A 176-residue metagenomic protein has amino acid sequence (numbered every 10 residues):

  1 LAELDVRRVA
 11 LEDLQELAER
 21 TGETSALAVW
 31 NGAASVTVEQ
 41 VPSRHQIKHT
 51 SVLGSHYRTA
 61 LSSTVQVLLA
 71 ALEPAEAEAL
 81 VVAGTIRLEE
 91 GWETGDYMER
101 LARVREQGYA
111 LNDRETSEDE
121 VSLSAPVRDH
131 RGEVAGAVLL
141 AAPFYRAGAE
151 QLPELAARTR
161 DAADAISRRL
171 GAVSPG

Functional and structural regions predicted by a protein language model:
L1-P42, E154-G176: Intrinsically disordered, low-complexity terminal regulatory regions
L4-D5, S51-V52, A147: A surface-exposed regulatory interaction patch that couples sensing to output across bacterial transport/metabolic
V29, E39-Q40, S51, L61 (+1 more regions): Residue-level recognition of conserved beta-strand positions in structured domain cores
P42-S43, Y145: Residue-level signature for short turns and capping positions that connect secondary-structure elements
Q46-E118: Short, solvent-exposed recognition segments
E90-A163: Extended hydrophobic
